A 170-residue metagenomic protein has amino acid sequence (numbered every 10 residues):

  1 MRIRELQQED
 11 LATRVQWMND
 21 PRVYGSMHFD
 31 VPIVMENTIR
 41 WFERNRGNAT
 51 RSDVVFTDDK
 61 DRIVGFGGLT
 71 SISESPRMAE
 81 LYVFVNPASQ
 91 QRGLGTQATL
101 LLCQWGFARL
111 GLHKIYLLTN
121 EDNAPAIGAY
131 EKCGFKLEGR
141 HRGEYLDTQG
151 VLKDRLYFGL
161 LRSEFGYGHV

Functional and structural regions predicted by a protein language model:
M1-I39, S163-V170: A short, well-structured alpha-helix characteristic of acyl/acetyltransferase catalytic modules
L6, Y116-T119, K136-K153: Conserved catalytic-core motifs of GNAT/GCN5-like acyltransferases
V31-Q90, L161-F165: Acetyl-CoA-dependent GNAT
R62-G65, P125, L152: Glycine-rich acetyl-CoA-binding "A-motif" of GNAT/NAT acetyltransferases
N86-A88, R92, A108, E121-D122: Active-site acidic-Proline motif in GNAT/NAT acetyltransferases
R92-W105, G128-K132: Conserved acetyl-CoA-binding loop-helix of GNAT-fold acetyltransferases
A108-L118: Conserved GNAT acetyl-CoA-binding A-motif
Y130, F135, F158: Conserved active-site tyrosine of GNAT-family acetyltransferases
